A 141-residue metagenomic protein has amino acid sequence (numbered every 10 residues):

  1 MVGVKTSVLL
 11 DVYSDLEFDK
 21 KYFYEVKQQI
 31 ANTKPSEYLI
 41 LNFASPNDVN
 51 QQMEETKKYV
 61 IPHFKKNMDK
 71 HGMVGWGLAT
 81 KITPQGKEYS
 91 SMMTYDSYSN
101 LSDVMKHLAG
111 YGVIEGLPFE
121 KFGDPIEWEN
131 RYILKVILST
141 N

Functional and structural regions predicted by a protein language model:
M1-N141: Short S/T/G/P-rich N-terminal loop/turn motif that feeds into the first structured element of a domain
